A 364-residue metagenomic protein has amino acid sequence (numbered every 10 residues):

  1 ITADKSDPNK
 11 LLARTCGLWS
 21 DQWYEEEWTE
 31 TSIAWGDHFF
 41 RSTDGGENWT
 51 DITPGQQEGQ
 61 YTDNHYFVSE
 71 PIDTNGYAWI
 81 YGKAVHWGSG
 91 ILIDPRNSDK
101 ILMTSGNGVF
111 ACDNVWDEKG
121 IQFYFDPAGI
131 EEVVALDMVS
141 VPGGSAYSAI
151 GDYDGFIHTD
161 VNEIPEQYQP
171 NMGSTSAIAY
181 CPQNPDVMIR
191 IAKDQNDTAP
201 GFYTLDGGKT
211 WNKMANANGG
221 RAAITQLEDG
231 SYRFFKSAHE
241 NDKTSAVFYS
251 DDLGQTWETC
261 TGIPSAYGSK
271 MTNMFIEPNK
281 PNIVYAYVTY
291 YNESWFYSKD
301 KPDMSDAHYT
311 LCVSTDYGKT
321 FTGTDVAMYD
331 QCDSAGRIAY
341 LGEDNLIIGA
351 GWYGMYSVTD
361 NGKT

Functional and structural regions predicted by a protein language model:
I1-T364: Extracellular glycan-interacting surfaces
